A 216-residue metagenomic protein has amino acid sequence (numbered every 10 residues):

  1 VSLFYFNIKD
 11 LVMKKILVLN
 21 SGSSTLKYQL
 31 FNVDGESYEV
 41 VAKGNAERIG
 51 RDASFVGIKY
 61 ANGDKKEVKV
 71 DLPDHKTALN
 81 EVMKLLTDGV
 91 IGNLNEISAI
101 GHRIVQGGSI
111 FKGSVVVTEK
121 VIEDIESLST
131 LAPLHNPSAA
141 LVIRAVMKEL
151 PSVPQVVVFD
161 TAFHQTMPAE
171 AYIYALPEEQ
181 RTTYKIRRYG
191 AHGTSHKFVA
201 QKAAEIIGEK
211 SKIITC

Functional and structural regions predicted by a protein language model:
V1-V12: Short, Lys/Arg-enriched N-terminal segments with co-localized hydrophobic residues within the first ~10-30 amino acids
I16, T25-L72: Short glycine-rich, Thr/Ser-proximal phosphate-binding strand/loop in the N-terminal lobe of ATP-dependent enzymes
L19-S24, C216: A short acidic Gly-Thr/Ser loop motif
N20, A46, I100, D160: Residue-level signal for inorganic ion chemistry
D52-S98, V142: Conserved active-site "lid/cap" helical segment
L72-K76, N80, V115, E119 (+3 more regions): Electropositive phosphate-/nucleotide-binding environments in soluble metabolic enzymes
L86-H135, F163-A171: Short beta-strand-loop/turn "lid" adjacent to the catalytic site in phosphate-handling enzymes
N136-P137, I143-C216: Phosphate-binding/catalytic loop of phosphoryl-transfer enzymes
